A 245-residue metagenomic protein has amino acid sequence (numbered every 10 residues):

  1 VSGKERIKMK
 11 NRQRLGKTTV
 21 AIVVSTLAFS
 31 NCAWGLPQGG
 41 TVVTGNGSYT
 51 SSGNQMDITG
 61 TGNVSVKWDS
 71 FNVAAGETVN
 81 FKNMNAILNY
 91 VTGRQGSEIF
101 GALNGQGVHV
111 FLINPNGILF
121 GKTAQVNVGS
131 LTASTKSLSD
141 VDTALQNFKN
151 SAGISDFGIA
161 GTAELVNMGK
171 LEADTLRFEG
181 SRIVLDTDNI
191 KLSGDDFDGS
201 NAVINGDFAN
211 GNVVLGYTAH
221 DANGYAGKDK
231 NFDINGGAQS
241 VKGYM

Functional and structural regions predicted by a protein language model:
V1-K8: Short, Lys/Arg-enriched N-terminal segments with co-localized hydrophobic residues within the first ~10-30 amino acids
K8-V20: Bacterial N-terminal signal peptides that target proteins for export
K10-Q13, S25-M245: Solvent-exposed adhesion/ligand-recognition segments of exported proteins
